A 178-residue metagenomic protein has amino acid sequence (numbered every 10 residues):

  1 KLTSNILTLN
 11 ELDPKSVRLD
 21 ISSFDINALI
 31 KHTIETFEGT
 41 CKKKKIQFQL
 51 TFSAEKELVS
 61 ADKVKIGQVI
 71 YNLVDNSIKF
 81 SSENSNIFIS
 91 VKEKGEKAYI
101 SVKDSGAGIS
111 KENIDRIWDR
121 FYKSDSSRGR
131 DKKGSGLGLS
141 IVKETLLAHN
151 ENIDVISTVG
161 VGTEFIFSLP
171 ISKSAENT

Functional and structural regions predicted by a protein language model:
P14-L19, L58-A61: Conserved micro-motifs of the catalytic ATP-binding
D20-D25, K42, Q47-E57: Conserved catalytic submotifs in the C-terminal HATPase_c
S77-I78: Short helix-loop "hinge" at the ATP-lid/N-box region of the Bergerat-fold HATPase_c
N84-E96: Short beta-strand/loop element within the Bergerat-fold HATPase_c
D104: Acidic ATP/Mg2+-coordinating residue in the GHKL
I109-K123: Short conserved segment of the HATPase_c
